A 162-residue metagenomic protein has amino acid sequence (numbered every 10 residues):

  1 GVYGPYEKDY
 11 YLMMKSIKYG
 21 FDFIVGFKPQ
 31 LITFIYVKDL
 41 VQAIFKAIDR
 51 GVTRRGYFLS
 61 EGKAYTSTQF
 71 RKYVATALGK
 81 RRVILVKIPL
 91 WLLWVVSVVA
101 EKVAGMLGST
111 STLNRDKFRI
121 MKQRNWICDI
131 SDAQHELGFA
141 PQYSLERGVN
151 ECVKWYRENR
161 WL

Functional and structural regions predicted by a protein language model:
G1-G4: Conserved beta-loop-beta element that borders a ligand/cofactor-binding pocket
E7-L12, G26-I48, R55, Q69: Substrate-positioning beta->alpha
M14-V25, K80-R81, S109-T112, S131: A short C-terminal helix-loop "cap" of Rossmann-like NAD(P)-dependent dehydrogenase/epimerase domains
G20, R50-G51, A77, W155-L162: Generic structural signal for alpha-helix termini and adjacent loop/cap motifs
I32-I35, Y65, C128, Y143: Residue-level signal for the nucleotide or nucleotide-sugar donor/cofactor binding architecture
V37, K72, S97-F139: Conserved C-terminal active-site "lid" loop/helix of NAD(P)H-dependent oxidoreductases that clamps the redox cofactor
A47-L113, N150-E151: Mid/C-terminal beta-alpha module of Rossmann-like enzyme folds, strongest in SDR-family dehydrogenases/epimerases
C128-E136, A140, S144-L162: Amphipathic terminal alpha-helices
